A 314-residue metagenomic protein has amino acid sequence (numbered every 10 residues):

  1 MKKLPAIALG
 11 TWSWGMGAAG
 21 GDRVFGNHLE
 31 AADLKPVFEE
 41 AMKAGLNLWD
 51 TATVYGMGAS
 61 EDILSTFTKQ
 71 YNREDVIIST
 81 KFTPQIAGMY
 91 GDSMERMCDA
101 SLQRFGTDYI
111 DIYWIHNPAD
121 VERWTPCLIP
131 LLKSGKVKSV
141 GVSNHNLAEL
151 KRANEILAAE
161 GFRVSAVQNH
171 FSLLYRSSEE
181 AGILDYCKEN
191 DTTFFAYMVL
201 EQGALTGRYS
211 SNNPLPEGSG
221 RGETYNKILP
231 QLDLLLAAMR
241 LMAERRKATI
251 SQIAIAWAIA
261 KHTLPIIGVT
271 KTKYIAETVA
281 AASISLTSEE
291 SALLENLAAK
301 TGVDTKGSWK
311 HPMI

Functional and structural regions predicted by a protein language model:
M1-V76, V303, I314: N-terminal binding-site loop/beta-alpha segment at the start of enzyme catalytic domains that lines or forms
K3, K43, S65-D75, D99-G106 (+2 more regions): Acidic (Asp/Glu)-rich catalytic clusters
L4-A8, N47-L48, D75-K81, Y109-I112 (+4 more regions): Structural preference for beta-strand elements that scaffold enzyme active sites
A18-A32, F82-D92, N117: Active-site mouth loops of central-metabolism enzymes
N27-A41, M89-F105, W124, L150-N154: Short, acidic/polar
L48-A52, D111-W114, Q252-A254: Short beta-strand segments at enzyme active-site cores
R104-R123: Active-site groove signature of glycoside hydrolases
P118-I314: Beta/alpha (TIM)-barrel catalytic core signal, keyed to glycine-rich beta->alpha loops juxtaposed to Asp/Glu that bind
